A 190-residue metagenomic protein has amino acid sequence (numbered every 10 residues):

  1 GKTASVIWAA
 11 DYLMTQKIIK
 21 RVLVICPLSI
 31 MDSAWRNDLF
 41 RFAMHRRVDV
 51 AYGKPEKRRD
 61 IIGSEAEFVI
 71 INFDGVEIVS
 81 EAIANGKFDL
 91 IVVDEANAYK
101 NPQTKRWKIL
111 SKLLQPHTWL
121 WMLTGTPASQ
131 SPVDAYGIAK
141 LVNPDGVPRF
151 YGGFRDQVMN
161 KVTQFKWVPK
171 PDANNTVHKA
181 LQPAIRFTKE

Functional and structural regions predicted by a protein language model:
G1, V76-V79, A98-P102, S129-Q130: Catalytic P-loop NTPase motifs of RecA-like helicase/translocase cores
T3-I18, F40, I109-S111, L141-V142: Walker A/P-loop NTP-binding motif
S5, I18-R41, S129-D134: Conserved Walker A/P-loop ATP-binding site and its immediately adjacent core in helicase/helicase-like ATPase domains
I19, V48, L90, W107-E190: Conserved P-loop NTPase motor "coupling/switch" region that bridges the ATPase
I30-K54, V142-D145: Conserved helix-turn-beta segment of the N-terminal RecA-like "Helicase ATP-binding" lobe in SF1/SF2 helicases
P55-F88: Conserved helix/coil segment N-terminal to the catalytic DExD/H
D94-E95: Walker B catalytic acidic pair
